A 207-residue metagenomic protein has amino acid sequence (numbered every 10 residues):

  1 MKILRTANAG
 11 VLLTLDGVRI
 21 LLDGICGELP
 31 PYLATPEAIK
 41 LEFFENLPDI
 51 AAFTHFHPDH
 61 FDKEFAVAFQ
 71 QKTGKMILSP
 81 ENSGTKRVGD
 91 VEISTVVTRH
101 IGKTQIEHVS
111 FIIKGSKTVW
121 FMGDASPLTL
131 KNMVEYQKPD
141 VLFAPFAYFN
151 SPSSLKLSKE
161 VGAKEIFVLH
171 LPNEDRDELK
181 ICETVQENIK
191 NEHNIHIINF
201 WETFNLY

Functional and structural regions predicted by a protein language model:
K2-R5, R19-D23, E92-R99, T118-D124 (+1 more regions): Active-site-proximal beta-strand elements of phosphoester/diester hydrolases
L4, N82-S83, Q105, M133 (+1 more regions): Binuclear metal-ion centers of metallo-dependent hydrolases, dominated by the metallo-beta-lactamase
D16-A52, E64-V67, S126-Q137: Pre-active-site segment of Zn-dependent metallo-hydrolases
L21-D23, L47-K63, L78-E81, W120-D124 (+3 more regions): Active-site neighborhood of phospho(di)ester-bond hydrolases with catalytic His/Asp-centered motifs
E28-L29, F56-K63, G84-R87, I101-K103 (+3 more regions): Active-site environment of divalent metal-dependent phosphoester hydrolases
A38-S94: Active-site HxH/HxHxD metal-binding segment of metal-dependent hydrolases
K72-K117, K190-Y207: Metallo-beta-lactamase
H100-V161: Active-site-proximal loop/helix segments of hydrolase catalytic cores
